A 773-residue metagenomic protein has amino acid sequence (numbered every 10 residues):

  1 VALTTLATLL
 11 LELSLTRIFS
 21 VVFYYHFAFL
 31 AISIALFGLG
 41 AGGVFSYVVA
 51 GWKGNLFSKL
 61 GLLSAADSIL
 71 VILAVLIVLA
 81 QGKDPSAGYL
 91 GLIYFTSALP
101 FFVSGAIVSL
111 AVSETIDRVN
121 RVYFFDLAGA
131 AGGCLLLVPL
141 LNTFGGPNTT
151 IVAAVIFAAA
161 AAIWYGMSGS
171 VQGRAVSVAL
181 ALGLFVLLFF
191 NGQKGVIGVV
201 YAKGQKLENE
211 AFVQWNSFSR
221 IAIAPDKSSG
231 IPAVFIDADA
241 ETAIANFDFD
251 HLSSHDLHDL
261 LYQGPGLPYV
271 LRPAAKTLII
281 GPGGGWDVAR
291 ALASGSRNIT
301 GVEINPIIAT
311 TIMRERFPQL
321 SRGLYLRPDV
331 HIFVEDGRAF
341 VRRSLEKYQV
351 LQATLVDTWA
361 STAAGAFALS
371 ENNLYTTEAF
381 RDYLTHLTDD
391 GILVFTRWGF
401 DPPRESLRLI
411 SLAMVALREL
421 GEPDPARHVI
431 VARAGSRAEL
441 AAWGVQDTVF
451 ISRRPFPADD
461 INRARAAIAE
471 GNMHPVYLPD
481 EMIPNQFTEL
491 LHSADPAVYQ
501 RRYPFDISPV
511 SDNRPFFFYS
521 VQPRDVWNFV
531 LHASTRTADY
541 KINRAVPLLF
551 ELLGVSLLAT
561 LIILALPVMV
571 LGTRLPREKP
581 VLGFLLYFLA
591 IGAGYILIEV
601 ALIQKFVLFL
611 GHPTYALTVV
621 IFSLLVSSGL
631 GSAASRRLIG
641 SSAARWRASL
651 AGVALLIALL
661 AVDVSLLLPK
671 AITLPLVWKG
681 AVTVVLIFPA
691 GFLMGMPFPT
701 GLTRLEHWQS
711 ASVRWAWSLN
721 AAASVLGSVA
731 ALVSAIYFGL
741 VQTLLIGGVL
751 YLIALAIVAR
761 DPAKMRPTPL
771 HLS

Functional and structural regions predicted by a protein language model:
V1-S773: Alpha-helical transmembrane segments of multi-pass membrane proteins
